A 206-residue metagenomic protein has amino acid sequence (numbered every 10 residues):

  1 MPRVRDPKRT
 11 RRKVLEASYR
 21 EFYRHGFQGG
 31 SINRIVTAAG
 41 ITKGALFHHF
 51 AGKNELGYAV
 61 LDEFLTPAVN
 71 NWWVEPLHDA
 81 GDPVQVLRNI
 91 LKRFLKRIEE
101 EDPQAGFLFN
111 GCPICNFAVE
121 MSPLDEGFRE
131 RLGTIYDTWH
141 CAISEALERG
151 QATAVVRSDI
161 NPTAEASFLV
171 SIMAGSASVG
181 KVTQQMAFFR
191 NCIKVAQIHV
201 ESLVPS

Functional and structural regions predicted by a protein language model:
M1, N89-E101, D137-V155, T163 (+3 more regions): C-terminal peripheral helix-coil segments that are non-catalytic and often amphipathic
P2, K13, A17, E21-E63: Helix-turn-helix
L15, L61-L65, R129-H140, A166: Amphipathic, non-transmembrane alpha-helical scaffold segments
A51-E55, A59, H78-G81, S122-E126 (+3 more regions): Residues in soluble alpha-helical coiled-coils and helical-bundle/repeat scaffolds
A59, V74-N110, P162-L169: Hydrophobic alpha-helical connector segments
N89-S144: Short secondary-structure transition hinges
E120, G175-S178: Structural signal for membrane-spanning alpha-helices in multi-pass inner-membrane proteins, emphasizing helix cores
